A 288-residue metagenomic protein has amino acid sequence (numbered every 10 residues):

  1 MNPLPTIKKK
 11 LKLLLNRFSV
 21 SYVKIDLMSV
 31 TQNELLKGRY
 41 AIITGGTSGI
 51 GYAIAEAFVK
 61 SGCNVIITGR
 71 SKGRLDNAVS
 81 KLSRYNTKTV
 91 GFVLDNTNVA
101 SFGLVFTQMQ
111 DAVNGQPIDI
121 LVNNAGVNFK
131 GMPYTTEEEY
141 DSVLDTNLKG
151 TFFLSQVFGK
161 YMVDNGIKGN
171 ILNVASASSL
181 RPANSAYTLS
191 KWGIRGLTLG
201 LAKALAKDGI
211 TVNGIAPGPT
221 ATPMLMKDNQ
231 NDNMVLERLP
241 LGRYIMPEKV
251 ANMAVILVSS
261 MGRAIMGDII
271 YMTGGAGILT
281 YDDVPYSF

Functional and structural regions predicted by a protein language model:
L27-T31, M266-F288: Short C-terminal tail/terminal secondary-structure segment of NAD(P)H-dependent dehydrogenase/reductase domains
Y40, T47-G49: Conserved glycine-rich cofactor-binding loop
G131-L144, V235: Substrate-binding pocket helix/loop in short-chain dehydrogenase/reductase
S155, S190, T198: Active-site helix of classical SDR
S176: Residue(s) in the substrate-gating loop at a strand-loop-helix junction that position the organic substrate next
A206, T211, I265-G267: Short, small/polar-rich loop/turn modules that mediate ligand/substrate recognition or access, typified
R243-M272, G277-I278: C-terminal substrate-recognition "lid" of short-chain dehydrogenase/reductases
